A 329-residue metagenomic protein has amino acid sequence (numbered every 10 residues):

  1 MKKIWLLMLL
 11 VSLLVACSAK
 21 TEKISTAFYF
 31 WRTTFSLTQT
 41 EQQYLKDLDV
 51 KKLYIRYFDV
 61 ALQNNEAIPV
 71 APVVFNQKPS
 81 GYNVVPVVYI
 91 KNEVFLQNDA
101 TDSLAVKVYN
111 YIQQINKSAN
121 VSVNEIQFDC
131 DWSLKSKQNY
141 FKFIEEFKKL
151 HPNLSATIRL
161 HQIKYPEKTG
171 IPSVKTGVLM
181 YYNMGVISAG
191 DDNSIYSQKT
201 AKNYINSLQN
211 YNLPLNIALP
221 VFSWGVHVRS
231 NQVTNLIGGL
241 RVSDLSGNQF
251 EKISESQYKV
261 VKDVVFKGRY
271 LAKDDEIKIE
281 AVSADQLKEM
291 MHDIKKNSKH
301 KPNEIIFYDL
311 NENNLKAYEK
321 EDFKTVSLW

Functional and structural regions predicted by a protein language model:
K2-M8: Sec-dependent signal peptide recognition, specifically the positively charged N-region followed immediately by
V15-A16: C-terminal motif of bacterial Sec signal peptides marking the signal peptidase cleavage site
T21, A27-W31, D59-L179: Chitinase-like catalytic core of GlcNAc-active glycosidases
S36-L62, I115-N120: Catalytic domains of carbohydrate-active enzymes, especially glycoside hydrolases
L53, F128, G177, I217 (+1 more regions): Conserved, mostly hydrophobic/aromatic
I68-P69, T101-I112, F141-E145, N193-Y204 (+2 more regions): Well-ordered, non-membrane alpha-helical segments in soluble/globular domains
K142-V242: Substrate-binding surface in catalytic domains of secreted glycosidases
F222, S230-W329: Substrate-binding cleft of secreted/luminal carbohydrate-active enzymes
